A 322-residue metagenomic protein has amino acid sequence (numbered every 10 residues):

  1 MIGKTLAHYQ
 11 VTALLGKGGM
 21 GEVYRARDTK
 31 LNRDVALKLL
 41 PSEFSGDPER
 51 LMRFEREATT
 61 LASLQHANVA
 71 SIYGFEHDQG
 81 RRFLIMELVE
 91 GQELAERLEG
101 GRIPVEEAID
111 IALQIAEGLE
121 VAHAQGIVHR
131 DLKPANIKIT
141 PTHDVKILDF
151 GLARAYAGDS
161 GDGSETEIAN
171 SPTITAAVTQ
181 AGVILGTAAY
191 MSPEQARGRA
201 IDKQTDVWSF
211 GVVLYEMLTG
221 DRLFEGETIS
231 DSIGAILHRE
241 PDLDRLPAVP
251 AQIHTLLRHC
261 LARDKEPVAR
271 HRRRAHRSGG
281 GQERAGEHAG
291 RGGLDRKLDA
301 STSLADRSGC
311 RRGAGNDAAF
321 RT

Functional and structural regions predicted by a protein language model:
G16, R56, Q65-N68, I184: Flexible N-lobe loop architecture of eukaryotic-like protein kinase catalytic domains
E22: Conserved N-lobe ATP-binding subsite of Hanks-type protein kinase domains, especially the beta3 VAIK lysine
R27, T59-S63, V89-E90, E99 (+8 more regions): C-terminal lobe helix-coil module of Hanks-type protein kinase domains
R27-D34: Conserved N-lobe loop of protein kinases adjacent to the ATP-binding glycine-rich P-loop
P41-S63: AlphaC helix of the eukaryotic protein kinase fold
S45-E49, T142-D144, L148, A153-Y190 (+1 more regions): Activation segment of protein kinases
F75: Activation-segment/catalytic-loop signature of the eukaryotic protein kinase fold
Q79-E93, R97: Conserved short submotifs of the Hanks-type protein kinase catalytic core that shape the nucleotide-binding pocket
